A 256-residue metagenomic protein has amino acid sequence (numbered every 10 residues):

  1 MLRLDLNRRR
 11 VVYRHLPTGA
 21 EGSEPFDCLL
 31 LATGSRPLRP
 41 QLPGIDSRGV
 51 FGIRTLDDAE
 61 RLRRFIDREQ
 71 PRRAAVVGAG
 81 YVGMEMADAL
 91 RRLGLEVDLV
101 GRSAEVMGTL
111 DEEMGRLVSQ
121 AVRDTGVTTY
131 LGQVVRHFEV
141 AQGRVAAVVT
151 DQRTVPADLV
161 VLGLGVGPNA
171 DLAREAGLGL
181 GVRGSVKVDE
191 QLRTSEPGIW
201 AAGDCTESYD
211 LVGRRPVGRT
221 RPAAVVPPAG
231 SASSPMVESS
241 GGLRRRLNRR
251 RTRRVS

Functional and structural regions predicted by a protein language model:
M1-L4, R8-Y13, P17, E24 (+1 more regions): A Rossmann-like FAD-binding core segment of flavoenzymes
L30-L31, V161: N-terminal Rossmann-like NAD(P) cofactor-binding module of classical short-chain dehydrogenase/reductase
L31-L93, V188: Glycine-rich dinucleotide-binding loop and its adjacent helix/turn
D46-R68, R144-A147, D151-G230: FAD-site-proximal beta/loop scaffold in flavoenzymes
E69-Q70, G179-R183, E238-L247: A short alpha-helix-loop-beta-strand transition element characteristic of N-terminal alpha/beta dinucleotide-binding
L211-R219, S233-S256: Active-site-proximal substrate-binding core of FAD-dependent oxidoreductases
